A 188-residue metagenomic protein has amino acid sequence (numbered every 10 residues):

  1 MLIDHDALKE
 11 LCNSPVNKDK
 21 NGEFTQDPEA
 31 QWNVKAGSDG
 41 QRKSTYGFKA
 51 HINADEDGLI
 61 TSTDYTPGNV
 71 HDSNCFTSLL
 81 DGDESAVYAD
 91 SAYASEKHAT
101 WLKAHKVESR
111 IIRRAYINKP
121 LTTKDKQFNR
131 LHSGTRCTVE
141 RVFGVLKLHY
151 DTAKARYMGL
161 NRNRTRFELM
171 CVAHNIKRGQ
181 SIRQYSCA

Functional and structural regions predicted by a protein language model:
M1-S91, E96-A104: Polybasic low-complexity intrinsically disordered regions
P67-G68, R113-I117: Short, acidic/turn-prone active-site loops that include or flank metal/cofactor- and phosphate-binding residues
N74, K97, N118-D125: Short, charged, surface-exposed secondary-structure boundary motifs
V87-Y88, R110-I111, S181: Acidic/polar loop patches that form or flank catalytic/metal-binding clefts of enzymes that bind anionic ligands
S91, R113-R114, R141: Short secondary-structure boundary segments
L102-K103, A115, P120: Feature captures the catalytic cores and cofactor-binding loops of soluble hydro-lyases/lyases that act on carboxylate
H105-R113: Short hydrophobic/aromatic-enriched beta-strand-loop microsegments
D125-A188: Basic, amphipathic alpha-helical segments enriched in Lys/Arg and hydrophobic/aromatic residues
